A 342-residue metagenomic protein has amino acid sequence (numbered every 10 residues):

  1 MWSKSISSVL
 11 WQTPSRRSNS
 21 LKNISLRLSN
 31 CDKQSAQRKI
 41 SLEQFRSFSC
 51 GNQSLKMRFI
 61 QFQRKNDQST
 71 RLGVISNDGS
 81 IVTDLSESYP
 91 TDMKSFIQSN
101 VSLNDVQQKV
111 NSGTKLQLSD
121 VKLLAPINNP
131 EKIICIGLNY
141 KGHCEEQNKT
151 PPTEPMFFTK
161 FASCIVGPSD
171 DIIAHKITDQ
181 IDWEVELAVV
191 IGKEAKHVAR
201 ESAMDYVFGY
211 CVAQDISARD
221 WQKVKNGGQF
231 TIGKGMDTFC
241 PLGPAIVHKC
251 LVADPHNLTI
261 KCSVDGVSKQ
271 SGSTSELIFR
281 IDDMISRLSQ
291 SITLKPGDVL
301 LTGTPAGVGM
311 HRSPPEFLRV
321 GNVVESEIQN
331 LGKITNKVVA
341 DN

Functional and structural regions predicted by a protein language model:
W2-K4, W11-R16, R27, C31 (+3 more regions): N-terminal non-catalytic cap/leader segment that marks the start of a structured domain
F48, L123-A125, E145-N148, I172-I181 (+4 more regions): A generic local secondary-structure boundary/capping motif
G51, Q107, T114-L116, K122 (+3 more regions): Catalytic-pocket segment enriched in acidic/His residues
E131-I134, E154-M156, D170-I172, D179-L187 (+2 more regions): Generic beta-strand structural signal
P151-P168, I181-W183, R319-N330: Structural signature of FAD isoalloxazine-binding scaffolds in flavoprotein oxidoreductases
M156-A174, A195-K196, T238-V247, P305-G309: Short catalytic-site patches enriched in acidic/histidine residues that coordinate or position cofactors/metals
E184, I191-K193, V198-A213, R219: RNA pseudouridine synthases
